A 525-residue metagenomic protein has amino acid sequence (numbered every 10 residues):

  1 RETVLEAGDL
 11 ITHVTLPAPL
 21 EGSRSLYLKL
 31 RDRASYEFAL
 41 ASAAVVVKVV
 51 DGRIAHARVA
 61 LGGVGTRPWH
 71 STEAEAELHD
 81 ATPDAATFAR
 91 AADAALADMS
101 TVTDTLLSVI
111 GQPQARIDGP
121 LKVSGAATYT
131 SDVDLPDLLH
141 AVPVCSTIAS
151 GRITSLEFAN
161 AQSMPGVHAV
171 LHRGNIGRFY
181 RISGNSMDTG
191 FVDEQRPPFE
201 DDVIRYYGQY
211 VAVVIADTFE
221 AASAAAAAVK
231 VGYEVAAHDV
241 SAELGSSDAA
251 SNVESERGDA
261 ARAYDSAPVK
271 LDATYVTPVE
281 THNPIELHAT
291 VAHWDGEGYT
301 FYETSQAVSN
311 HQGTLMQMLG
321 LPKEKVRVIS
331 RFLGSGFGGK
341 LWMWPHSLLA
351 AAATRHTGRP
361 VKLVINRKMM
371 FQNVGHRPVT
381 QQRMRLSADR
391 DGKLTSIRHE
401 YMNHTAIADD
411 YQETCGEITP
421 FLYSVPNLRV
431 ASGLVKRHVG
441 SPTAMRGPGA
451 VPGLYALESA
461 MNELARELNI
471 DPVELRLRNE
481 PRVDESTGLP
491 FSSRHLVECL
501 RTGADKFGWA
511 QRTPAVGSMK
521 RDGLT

Functional and structural regions predicted by a protein language model:
R1-S108: C-terminal structural segment of proteins
R24-L30, G184-S186, S266-E280, L363-M370 (+2 more regions): Short Pro/Gly-enriched beta-strand edge/turn motifs at strand-loop
V59, R173, K325-R331, G358-K368 (+3 more regions): Beta-strand segments within the central parallel beta-sheet cores of soluble alpha/beta enzyme folds
E73, L78, V142-R178, V211-G232 (+7 more regions): Alpha-helical support elements that line or immediately flank enzyme active sites and cofactor-binding pockets
D84-R90, S100-T105, A236-S241, I470-N479 (+2 more regions): Flexible, glycine/charged-enriched surface loops at secondary-structure junctions
A86, A97, D104-S255, K270-A273 (+1 more regions): Flexible, low-hydrophobicity surface segments
Q112, I117-S124, S186-D188, E194 (+3 more regions): Glycine-rich loop/linker segments at domain edges
L244-L319, E480-T525: Helix-loop-helix junctions that connect adjacent transmembrane helices in secondary transporters/permeases, recognized
